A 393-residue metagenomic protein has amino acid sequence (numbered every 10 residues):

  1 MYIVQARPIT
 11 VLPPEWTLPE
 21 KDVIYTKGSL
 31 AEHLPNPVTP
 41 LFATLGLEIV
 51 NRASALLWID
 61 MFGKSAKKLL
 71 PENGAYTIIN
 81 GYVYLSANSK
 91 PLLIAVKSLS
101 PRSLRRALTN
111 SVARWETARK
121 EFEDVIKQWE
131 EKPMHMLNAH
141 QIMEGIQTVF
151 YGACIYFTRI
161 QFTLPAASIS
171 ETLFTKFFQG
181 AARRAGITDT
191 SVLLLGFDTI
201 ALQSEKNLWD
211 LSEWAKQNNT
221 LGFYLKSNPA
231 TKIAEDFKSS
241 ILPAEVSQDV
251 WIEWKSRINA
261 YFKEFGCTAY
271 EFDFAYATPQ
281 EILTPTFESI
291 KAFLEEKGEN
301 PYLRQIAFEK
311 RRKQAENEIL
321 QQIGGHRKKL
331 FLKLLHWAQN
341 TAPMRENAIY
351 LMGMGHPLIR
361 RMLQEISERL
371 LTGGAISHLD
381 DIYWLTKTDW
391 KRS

Functional and structural regions predicted by a protein language model:
M1: Feature captures the catalytic cores and cofactor-binding loops of soluble hydro-lyases/lyases that act on carboxylate
Q5-S393: Contiguous hydrophobic, helix-prone segments at protein termini that mediate membrane targeting/anchoring
